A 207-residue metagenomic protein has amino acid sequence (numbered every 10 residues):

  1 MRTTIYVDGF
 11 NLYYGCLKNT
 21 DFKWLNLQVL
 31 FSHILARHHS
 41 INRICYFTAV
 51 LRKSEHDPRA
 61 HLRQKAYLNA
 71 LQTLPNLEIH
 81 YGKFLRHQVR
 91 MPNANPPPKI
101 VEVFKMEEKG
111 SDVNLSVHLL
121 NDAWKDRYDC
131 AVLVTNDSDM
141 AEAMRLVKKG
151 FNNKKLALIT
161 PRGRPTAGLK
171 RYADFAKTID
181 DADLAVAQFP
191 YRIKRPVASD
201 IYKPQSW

Functional and structural regions predicted by a protein language model:
M1-F104, K155-A157: Domain-level signal for Mg2+-assisted phosphodiester chemistry and nucleotide/NA-binding surfaces in nucleic-acid
H80-W207: Nuclease catalytic cores that cleave nucleic-acid phosphodiester bonds, predominantly acidic two-metal-ion
